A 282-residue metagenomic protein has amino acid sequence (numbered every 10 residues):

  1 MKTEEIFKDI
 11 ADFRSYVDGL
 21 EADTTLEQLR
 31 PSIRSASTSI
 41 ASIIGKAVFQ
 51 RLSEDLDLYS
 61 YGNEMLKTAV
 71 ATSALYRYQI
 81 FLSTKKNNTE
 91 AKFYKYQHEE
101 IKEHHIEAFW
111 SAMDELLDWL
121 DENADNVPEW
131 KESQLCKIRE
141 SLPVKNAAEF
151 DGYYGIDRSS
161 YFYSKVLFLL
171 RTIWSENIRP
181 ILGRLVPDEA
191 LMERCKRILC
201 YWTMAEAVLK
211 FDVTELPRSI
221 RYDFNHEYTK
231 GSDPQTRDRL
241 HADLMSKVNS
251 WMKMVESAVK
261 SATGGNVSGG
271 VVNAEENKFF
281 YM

Functional and structural regions predicted by a protein language model:
M1-T68, R77-C200, E206-M282: Conserved short "hinge" loops at termini or chain/domain junctions
